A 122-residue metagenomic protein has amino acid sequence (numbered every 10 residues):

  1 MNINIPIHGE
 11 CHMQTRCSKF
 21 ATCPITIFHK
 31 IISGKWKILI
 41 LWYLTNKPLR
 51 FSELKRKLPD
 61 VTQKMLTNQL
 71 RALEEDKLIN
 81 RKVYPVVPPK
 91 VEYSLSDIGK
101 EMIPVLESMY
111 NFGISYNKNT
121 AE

Functional and structural regions predicted by a protein language model:
N2-M13, F20, K100-E122: Amphipathic alpha-helical dimerization/coiled-coil segments that flank or bridge DNA-binding/regulatory modules
K19-M65, P85, P89-E92: N-terminal helix-turn-helix DNA-binding core of bacterial DNA-binding proteins
Q69: Residues within the DNA-recognition helix of helix-turn-helix
K77: Glycine-centered, phosphate/nucleic-acid-interacting loop/turn motifs that mediate DNA/RNA or nucleotide
N80-R81: Short beta-strand "wing" residues that participate in macromolecule-binding interfaces
P85-M109: Basic, amphipathic "hinge/linker" alpha-helix immediately C-terminal to the N-terminal HTH DNA-binding motif
